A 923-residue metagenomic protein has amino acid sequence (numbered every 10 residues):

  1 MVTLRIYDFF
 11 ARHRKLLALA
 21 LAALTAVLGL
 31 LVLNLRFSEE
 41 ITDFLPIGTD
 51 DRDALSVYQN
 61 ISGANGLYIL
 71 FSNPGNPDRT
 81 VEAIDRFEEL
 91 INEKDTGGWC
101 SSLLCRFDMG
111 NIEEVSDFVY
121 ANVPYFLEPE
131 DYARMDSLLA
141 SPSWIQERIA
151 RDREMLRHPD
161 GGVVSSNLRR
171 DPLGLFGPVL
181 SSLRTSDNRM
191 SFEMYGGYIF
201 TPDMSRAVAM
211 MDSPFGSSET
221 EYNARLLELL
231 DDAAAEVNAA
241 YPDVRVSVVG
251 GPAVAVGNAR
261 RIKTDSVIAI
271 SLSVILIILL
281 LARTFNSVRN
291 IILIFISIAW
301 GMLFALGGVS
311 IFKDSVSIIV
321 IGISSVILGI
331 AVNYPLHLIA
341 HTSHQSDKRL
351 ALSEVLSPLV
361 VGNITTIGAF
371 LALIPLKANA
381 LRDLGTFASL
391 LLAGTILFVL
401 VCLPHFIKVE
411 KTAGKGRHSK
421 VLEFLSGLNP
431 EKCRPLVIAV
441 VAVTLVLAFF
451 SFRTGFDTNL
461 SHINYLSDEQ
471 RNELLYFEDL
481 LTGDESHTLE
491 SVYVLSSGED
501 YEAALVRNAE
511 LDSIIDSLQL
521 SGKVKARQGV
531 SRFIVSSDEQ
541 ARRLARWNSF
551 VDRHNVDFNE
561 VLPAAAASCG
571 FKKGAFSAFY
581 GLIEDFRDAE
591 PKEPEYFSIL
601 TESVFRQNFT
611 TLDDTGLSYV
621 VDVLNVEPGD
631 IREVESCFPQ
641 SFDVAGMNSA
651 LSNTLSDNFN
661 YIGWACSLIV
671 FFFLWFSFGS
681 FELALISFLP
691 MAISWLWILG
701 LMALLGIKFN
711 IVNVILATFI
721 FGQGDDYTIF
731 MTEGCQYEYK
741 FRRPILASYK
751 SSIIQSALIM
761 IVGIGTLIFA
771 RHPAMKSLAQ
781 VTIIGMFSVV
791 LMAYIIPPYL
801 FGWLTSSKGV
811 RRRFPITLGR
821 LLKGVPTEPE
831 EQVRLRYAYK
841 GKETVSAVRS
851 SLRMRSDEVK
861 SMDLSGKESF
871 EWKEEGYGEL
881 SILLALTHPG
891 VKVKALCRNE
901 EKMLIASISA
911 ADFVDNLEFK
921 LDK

Functional and structural regions predicted by a protein language model:
V32-G75, S186-Y198, E431-R434, R453-E499: Solvent-exposed, non-transmembrane loop/terminal regulatory segments of multi-pass membrane proteins
E82-I199, D203-R206, G522-S603: Alpha-helical transmembrane helix bundles of large polytopic membrane transport and channel proteins
R157-A282, S287, L582-V670: Extracytoplasmic
N290-H337, L683-F730: Hydrophobic transmembrane alpha-helices and their membrane-interface caps in long multi-pass transport proteins
F295, H344-L376, E738-A770: Pore- and gate-forming transmembrane helices of large, multi-pass membrane proteins
I311-F312, I327-S343, L356, V360-H418 (+3 more regions): Transmembrane alpha-helices and their membrane-interface boundaries in multi-pass membrane transporters and channels
P435-A565: Juxtamembrane segments of multi-pass membrane proteins
G819-S865: Class I SAM-dependent methyltransferase Rossmann-like catalytic core, especially the SAM/SAH-binding loop
